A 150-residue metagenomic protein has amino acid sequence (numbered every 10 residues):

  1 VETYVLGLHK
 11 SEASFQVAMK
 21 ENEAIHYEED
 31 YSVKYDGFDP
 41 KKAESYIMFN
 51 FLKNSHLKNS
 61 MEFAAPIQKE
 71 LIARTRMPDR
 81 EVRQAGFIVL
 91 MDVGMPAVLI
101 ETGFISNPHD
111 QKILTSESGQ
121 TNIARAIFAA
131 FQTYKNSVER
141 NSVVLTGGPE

Functional and structural regions predicted by a protein language model:
V1-E150: Active-site-proximal helix/loop segments of hydrolytic enzymes
